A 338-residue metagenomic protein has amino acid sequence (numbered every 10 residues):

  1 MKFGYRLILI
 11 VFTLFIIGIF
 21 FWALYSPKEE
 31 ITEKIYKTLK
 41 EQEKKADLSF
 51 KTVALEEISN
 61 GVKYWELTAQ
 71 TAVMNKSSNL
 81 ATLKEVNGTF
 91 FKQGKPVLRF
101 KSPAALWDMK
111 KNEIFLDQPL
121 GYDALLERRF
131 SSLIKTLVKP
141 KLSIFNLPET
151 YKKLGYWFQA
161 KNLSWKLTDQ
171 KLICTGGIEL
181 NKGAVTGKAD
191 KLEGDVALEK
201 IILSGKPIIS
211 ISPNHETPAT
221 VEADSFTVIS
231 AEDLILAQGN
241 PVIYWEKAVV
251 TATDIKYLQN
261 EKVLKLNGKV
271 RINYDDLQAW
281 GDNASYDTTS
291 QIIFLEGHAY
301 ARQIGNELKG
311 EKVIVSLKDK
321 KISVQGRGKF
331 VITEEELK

Functional and structural regions predicted by a protein language model:
M1-K338: Mature-chain termini and adjacent capping regions
